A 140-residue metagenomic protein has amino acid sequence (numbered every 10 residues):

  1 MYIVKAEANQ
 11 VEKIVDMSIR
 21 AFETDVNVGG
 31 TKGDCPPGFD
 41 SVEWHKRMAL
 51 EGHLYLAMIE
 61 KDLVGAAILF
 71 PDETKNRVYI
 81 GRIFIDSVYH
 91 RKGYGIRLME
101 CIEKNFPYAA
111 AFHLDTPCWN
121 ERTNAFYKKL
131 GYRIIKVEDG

Functional and structural regions predicted by a protein language model:
Y2-D16: A short beta-loop-alpha structural element at the N-terminal edge of CoA-dependent acyl/N-acetyltransferase catalytic
A6, I83-I85, T116: Hydrophobic adenine-recognition pocket in adenosine-nucleotide-binding enzymes
I19-W44: Conserved GNAT-fold acetyl-CoA-binding loop/helix
V42-L56: A short helix-loop-beta-strand connector motif used in the catalytic cores of GNAT acetyltransferases and, in some
L56, D62-P71, R77-Y79, F84: Conserved beta-strand in the GNAT
R82-I85, R91-K104, A125-K129: Conserved acetyl-CoA-binding loop-helix of GNAT-fold acetyltransferases
M99, N105-C118: Conserved GNAT acetyl-CoA-binding A-motif
H113-C118, N124, K128-G140: Conserved catalytic-core motifs of GNAT/GCN5-like acyltransferases
